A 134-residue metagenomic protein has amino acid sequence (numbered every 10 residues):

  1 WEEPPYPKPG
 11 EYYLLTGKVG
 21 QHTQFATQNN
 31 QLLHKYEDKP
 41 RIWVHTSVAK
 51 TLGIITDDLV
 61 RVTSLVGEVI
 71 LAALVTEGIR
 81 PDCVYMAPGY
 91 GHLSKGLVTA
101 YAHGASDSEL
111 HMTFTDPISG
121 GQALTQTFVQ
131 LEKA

Functional and structural regions predicted by a protein language model:
W1-L32: Long, low-complexity segments enriched in small/aliphatic residues
T27-W43, S47-A134: Long, contiguous, secondary-structure-rich segments that constitute the structural scaffold of globular domains
